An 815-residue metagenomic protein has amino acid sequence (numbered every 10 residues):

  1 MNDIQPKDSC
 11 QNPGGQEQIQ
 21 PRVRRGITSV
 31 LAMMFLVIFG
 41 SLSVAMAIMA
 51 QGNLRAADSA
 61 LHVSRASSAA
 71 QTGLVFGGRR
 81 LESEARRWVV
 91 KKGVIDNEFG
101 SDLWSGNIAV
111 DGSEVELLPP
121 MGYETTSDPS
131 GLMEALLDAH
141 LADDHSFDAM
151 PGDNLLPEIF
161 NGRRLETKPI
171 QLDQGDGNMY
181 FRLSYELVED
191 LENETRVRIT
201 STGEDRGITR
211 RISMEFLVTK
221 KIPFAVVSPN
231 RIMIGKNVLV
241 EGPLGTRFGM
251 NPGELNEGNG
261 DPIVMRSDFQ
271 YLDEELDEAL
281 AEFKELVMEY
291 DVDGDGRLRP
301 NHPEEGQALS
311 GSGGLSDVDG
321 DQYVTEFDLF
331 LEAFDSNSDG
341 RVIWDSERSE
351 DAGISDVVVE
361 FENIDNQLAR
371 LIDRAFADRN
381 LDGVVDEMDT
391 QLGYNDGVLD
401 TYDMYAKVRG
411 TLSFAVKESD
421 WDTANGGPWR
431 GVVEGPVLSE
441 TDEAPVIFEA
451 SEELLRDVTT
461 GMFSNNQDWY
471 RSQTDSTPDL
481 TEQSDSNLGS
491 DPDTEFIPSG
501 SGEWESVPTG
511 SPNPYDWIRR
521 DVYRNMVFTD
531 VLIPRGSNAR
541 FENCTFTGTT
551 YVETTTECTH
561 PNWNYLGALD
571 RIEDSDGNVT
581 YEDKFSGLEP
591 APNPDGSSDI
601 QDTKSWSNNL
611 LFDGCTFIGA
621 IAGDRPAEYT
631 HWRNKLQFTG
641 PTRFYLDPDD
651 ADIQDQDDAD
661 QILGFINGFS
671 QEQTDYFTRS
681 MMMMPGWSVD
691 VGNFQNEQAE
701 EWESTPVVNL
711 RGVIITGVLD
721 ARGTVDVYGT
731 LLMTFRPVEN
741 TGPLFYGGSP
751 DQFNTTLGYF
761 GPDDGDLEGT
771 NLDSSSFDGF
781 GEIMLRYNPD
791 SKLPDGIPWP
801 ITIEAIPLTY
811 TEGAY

Functional and structural regions predicted by a protein language model:
N2-P229, F248, R266-Y290, G296 (+9 more regions): Beta-strand/loop motifs with alternating small/hydrophobic and polar/acidic residues, enriched in the first structured
A60, R79, S184-G587, P592-S597 (+8 more regions): Short, ordered "entry" segments at domain starts
E82-R86, K417, H631: Short, solvent-exposed secondary-structure capping/transition elements
G100, S105, D111, G122 (+7 more regions): Intrinsically disordered, low-complexity domain-flanking/linker segments in eukaryotic proteins, enriched
G106-E114, F160-E166, Y180, L191 (+5 more regions): Repeat-unit-sized solenoid/scaffold elements
W632-K635, P641: Long amphipathic alpha-helical repeat/alpha-solenoid cores
